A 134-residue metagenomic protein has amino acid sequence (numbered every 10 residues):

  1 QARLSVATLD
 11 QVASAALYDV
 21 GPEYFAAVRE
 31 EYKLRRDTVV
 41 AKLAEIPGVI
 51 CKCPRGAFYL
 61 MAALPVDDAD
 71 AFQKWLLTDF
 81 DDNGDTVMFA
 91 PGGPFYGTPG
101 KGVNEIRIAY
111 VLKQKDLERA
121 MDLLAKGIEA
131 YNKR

Functional and structural regions predicted by a protein language model:
Q1-R134: PLP-dependent class I/II
